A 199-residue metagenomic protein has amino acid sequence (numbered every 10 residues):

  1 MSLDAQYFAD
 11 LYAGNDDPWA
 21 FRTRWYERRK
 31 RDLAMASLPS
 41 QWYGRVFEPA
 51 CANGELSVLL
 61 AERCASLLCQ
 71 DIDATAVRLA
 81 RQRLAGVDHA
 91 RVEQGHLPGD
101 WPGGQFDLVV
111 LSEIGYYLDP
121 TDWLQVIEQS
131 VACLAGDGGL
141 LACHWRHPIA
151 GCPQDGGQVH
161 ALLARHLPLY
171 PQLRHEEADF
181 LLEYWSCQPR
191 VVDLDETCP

Functional and structural regions predicted by a protein language model:
M1-Q41, R45-G104, L118-A132, G138-P199: Class I (Rossmann-like) S-adenosyl-L-methionine-dependent methyltransferase catalytic domain, capturing the SAM-binding
V110: A conserved beta-strand element that flanks and buttresses the S-adenosyl-L-methionine
I114: Hydrophobic adenine-recognition pocket in adenosine-nucleotide-binding enzymes
